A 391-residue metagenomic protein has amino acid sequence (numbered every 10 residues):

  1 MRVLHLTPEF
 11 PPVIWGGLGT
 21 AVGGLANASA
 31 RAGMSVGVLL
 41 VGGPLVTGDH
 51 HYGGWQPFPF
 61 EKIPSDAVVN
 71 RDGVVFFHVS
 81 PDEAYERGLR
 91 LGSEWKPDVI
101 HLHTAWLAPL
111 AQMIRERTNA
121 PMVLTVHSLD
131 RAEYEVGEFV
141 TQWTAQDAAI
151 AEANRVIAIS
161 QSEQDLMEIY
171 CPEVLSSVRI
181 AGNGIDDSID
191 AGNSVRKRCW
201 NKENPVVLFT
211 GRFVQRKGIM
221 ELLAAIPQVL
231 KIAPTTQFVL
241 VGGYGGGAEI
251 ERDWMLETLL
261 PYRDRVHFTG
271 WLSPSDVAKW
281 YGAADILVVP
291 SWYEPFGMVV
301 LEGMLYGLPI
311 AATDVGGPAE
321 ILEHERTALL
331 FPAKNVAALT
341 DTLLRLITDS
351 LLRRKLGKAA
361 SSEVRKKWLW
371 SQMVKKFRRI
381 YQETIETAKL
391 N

Functional and structural regions predicted by a protein language model:
L4, W200-K217, L223-I226, V239: Conserved donor-binding/catalytic core segment of Leloir-type glycosyltransferases
L102-L107: Short His-centered aromatic/hydrophobic patch
S162, G184: Carbohydrate-associated surface elements
Q237-R265, D276, L352: Short, structured helix-loop element that forms part of the nucleotide-activated donor/catalytic region
W271-L272, K279-A284: Short alpha-helical donor nucleotide-sugar binding micro-motif in glycosyltransferases
W292: Aromatic "clamp/platform" in nucleotide-sugar-dependent glycosyltransferases that forms part of the donor/acceptor
P309-A312: Short hydrophobic beta-strand element within catalytic cores of glycosyltransferases and related nucleotide-activated
H324-E325, L329-V336, R345-L351: Conserved acidic donor-binding segment of nucleotide-sugar-dependent glycosyltransferases
